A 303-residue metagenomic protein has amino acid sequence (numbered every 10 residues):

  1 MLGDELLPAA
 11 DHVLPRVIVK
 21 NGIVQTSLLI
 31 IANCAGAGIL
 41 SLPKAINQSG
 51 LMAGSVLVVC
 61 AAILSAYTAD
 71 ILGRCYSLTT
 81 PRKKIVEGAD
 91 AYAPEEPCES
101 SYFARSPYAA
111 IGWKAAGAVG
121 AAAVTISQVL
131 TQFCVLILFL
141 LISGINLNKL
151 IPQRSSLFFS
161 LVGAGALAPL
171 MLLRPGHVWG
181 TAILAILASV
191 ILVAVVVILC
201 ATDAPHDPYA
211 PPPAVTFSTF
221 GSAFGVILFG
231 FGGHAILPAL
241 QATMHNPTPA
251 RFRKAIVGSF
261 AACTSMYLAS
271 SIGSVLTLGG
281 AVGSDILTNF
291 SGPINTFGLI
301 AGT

Functional and structural regions predicted by a protein language model:
M1-V13: Intrinsically disordered, low-complexity cytosolic terminal tails
L6, I18-V19, V24, Y76-Q128 (+4 more regions): Membrane-interfacial loop- and helix-cap regions that link adjacent transmembrane helices in polytopic membrane proteins
N21-P43, N47-G54, V58-I63, A118 (+1 more regions): Hydrophobic transmembrane alpha-helices of multi-pass solute transporters/permeases
A37, A62-I71, G163-L172: Central hydrophobic cores of alpha-helical transmembrane segments in multi-pass inner-membrane proteins across all
G38-P43, I137-L140, A168-H177, L278-G283: Transmembrane helix-loop junctions in multi-pass membrane proteins
P43-P94: Extracellular loop-to-transmembrane helix junctions
P43-S49, G144-I151, G163-A185, T243: Membrane-water interface regions at transmembrane-helix termini and the short interhelical loops of multi-pass membrane
L57, L64-S65, A69, S189-L192 (+1 more regions): Alpha-helical transmembrane segments of multipass membrane proteins
